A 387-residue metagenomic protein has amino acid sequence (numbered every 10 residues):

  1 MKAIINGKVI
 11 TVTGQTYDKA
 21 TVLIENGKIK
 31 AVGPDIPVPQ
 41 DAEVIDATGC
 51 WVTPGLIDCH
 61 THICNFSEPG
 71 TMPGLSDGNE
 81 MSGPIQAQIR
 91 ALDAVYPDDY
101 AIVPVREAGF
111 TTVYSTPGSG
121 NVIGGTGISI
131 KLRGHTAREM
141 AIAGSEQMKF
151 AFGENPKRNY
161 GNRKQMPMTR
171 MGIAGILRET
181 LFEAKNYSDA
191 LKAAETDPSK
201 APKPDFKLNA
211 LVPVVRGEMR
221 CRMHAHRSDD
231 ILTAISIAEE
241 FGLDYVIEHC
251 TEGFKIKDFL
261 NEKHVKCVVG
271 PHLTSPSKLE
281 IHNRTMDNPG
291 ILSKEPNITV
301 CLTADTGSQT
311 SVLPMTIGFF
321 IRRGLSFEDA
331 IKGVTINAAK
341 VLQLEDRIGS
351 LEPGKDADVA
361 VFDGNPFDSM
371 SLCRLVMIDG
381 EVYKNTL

Functional and structural regions predicted by a protein language model:
I5-T11, K340, E352-L387: C-terminal cap of metal-dependent C-N hydrolases
G7, V22, G27, G49 (+10 more regions): Divalent metal-coordination and catalytic microenvironments
V9-T53: Histidine-rich, glycine-flanked metal-binding segment
C50-P117, I128: Metal-associated gating/positioning segment near the N- to mid-region
E68-P69, L75-S82, Q86-Q88, R220 (+2 more regions): His/Asp/Glu-enriched, well-ordered alpha-helical/loop segment that forms or immediately abuts the divalent-metal
P69-V95, T136, A151-N159, A201 (+2 more regions): Active-site gating loops and adjacent loop-to-helix segments of metal-dependent hydrolytic enzymes
G74, A91, S188-T285, C301 (+5 more regions): Active-site core of metal-dependent hydrolases
S129-S236, E240, T274, T306-G307: Metal-coordinating catalytic core of metallo-dependent amide/deamination hydrolases
